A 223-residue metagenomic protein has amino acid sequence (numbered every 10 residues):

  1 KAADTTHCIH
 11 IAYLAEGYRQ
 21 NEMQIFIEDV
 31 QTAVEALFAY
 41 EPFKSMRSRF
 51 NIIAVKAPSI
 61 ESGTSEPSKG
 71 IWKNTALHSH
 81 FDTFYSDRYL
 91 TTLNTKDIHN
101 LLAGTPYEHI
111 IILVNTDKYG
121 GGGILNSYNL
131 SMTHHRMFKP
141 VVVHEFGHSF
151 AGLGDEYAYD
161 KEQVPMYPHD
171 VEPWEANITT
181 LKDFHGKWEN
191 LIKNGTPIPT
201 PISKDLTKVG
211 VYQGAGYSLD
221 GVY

Functional and structural regions predicted by a protein language model:
K1-N100, T133: Propeptide-to-catalytic entry region of secreted or membrane-anchored zinc metalloproteases
A3-H7, K44-S48, L102-Y107, S203-D205 (+2 more regions): Extracellular/periplasmic catalytic domains that process cell-envelope and extracellular macromolecules
H10-L14, N51-A54, H109-L113, V141-V142 (+1 more regions): Structural recognition of the beta-strand scaffold that forms the well-ordered cores of secreted hydrolase catalytic
G17-Q20, P58-S62, T116-G121, R136-F138 (+1 more regions): Solvent-exposed loop/turn segments at secondary-structure junctions within structured extracellular/periplasmic domains
M23-F26, G121-E145: Short pre-active-site segment immediately N-terminal to the catalytic Zn-binding motif
D87-S127: Well-ordered beta-sheet/strand-loop patches within structured domains
F146-E162: Catalytic Zn2+-binding segment of zinc metalloproteases
Y157-Y223: Replace "(M1/M4/M9/M12/WLM)" with "(e.g., M1/M4/M8/M9/M12/M26/WLM)" and add "not limited to" to clarify scope
